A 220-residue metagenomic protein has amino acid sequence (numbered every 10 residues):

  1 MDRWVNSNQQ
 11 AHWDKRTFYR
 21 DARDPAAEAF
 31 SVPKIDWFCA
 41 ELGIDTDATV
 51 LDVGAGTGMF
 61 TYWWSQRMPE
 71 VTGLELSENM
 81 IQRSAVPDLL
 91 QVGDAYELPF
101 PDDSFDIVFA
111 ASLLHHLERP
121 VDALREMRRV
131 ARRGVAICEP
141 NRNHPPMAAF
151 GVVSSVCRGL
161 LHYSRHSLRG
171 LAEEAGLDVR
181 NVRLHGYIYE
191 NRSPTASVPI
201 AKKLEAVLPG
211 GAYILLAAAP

Functional and structural regions predicted by a protein language model:
M1-G43: Conserved class I S-adenosyl-L-methionine
T57-E97: Class I SAM-dependent methyltransferase SAM/SAH-binding core
F109: A conserved beta-strand element that flanks and buttresses the S-adenosyl-L-methionine
L117-E126: A short, conserved alpha-helix within the catalytic core of class I
R133-P140: Conserved beta-strand signature within the Rossmann-like core of class I S-adenosyl-L-methionine
R142-R158: Short, glycine-/aromatic-enriched active-site segment of Class I SAM-dependent methyltransferases
L160-L177, N181-V182: Short alpha-helix
R180-P220: A C-terminal cap/extension of S-adenosyl-L-methionine-dependent methyltransferases that defines the acceptor-substrate
